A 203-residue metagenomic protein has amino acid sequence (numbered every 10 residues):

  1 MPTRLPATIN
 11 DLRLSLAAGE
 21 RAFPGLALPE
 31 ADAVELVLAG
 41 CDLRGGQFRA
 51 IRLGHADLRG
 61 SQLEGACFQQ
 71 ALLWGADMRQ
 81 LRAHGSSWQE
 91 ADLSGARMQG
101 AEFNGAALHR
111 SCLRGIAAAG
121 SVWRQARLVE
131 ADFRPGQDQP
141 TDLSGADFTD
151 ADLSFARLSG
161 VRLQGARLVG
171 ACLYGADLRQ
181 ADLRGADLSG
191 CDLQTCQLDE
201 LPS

Functional and structural regions predicted by a protein language model:
P2-S203: Tandem repeat scaffolds
